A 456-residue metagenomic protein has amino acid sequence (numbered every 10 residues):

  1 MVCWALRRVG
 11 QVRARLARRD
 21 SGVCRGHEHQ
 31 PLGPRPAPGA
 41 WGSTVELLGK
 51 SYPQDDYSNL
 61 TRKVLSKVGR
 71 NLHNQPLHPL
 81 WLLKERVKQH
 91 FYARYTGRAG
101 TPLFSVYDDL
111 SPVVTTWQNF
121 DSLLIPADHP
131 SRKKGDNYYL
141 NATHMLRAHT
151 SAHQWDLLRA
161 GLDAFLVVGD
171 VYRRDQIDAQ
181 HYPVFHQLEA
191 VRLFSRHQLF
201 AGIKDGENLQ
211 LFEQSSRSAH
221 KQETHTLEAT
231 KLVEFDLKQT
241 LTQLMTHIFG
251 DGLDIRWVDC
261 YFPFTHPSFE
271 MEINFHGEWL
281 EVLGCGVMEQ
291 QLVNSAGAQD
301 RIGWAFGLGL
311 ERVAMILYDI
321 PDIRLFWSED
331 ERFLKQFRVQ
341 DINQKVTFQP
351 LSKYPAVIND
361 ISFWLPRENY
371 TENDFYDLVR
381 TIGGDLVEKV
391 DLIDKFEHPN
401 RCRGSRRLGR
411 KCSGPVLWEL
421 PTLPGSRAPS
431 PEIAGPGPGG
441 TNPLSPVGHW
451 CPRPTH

Functional and structural regions predicted by a protein language model:
V2-G404, G409-K411: TRNA-recognition modules of translation machinery and tRNA-sensing kinases, especially anticodon-binding
S21, S413, S426-S430, S445: Serine residues within intrinsically disordered or low-complexity segments
V23, L408, V416-L423: Cationic, amphipathic, low-complexity alpha-helical segments enriched in hydrophobics plus arginine/proline
L417, P443-P446, H456: Compositionally biased, intrinsically disordered low-complexity segments enriched in Pro/Arg/Gln/His
